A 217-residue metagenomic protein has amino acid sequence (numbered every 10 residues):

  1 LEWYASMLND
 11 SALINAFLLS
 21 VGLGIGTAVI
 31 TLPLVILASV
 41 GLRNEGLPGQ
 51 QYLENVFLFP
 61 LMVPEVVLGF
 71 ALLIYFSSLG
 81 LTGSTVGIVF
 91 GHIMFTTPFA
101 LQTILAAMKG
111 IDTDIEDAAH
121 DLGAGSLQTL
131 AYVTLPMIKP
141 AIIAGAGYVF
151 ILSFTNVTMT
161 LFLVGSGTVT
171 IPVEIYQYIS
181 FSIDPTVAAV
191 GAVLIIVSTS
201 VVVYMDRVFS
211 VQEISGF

Functional and structural regions predicted by a protein language model:
L1, G49-Q51, V66-T96, L127 (+1 more regions): Membrane-interfacial helix termini and adjacent extracytoplasmic/periplasmic loops of multi-pass transporters
Y4-A12, F154-D206, V211, F217: Interhelical loop and adjacent transmembrane-helix boundary motif in polytopic membrane transport permeases
I14, L18, G22-L34, A38 (+7 more regions): Hydrophobic alpha-helical transmembrane segments of multipass integral membrane proteins, especially permease/channel
N15-G22, I74-F99, T103, P140-A141 (+2 more regions): Loop-to-helix entry region at the N-terminal start of transmembrane alpha-helices in multi-pass membrane transporters
F17, L42, F59, D114-L122 (+1 more regions): Short hydrophobic faces within alpha-helices
L19, G69-L79, G147-S153, S180-F181 (+1 more regions): A structural signal for multi-pass alpha-helical bundles of membrane permease subunits that mediate small-molecule
G24-F57, I74, L130, V202-S210: Transmembrane-helix boundary motif in ABC transporter permease subunits
I93-M94, L101-I104, M108, D112-T113 (+1 more regions): Transmembrane alpha-helices
